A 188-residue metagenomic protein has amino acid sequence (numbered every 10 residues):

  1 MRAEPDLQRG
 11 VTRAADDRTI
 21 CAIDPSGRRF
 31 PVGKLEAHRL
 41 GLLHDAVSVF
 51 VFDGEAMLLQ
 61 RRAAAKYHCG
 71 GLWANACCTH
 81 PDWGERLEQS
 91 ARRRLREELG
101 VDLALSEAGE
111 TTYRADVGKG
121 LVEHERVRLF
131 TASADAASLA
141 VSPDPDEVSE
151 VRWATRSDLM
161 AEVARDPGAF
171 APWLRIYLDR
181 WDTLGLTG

Functional and structural regions predicted by a protein language model:
R2-P5, G33-L35, G71, W83 (+2 more regions): Nudix hydrolase/Nudix homology domain
E4-S48: Acidic, metal-coordinating catalytic segment for phosphate/diphosphate chemistry, firing primarily on the Nudix
D16-R18, D45, C77, E107 (+1 more regions): Residues that flank catalytic or metal-binding motifs in active/ligand-binding sites
R18-I20, D45-V47, E55, R128 (+1 more regions): Change "...and in nucleic-acid phosphodiester-cleaving endonucleases..." to "...and in nucleic-acid processing enzymes
A22, V51, L59, T131-A132 (+1 more regions): Conserved hydrophobic "DFG−1" position in protein kinase catalytic cores
D24-R29, E55, G71, G100: Detector for glycine-centered tight turns/loop "hinges" at secondary-structure junctions
A46-T79: A glycine-rich, hydrophobic loop/mini-helix early in the fold
L59, A74-G109: The catalytic Nudix box helix
